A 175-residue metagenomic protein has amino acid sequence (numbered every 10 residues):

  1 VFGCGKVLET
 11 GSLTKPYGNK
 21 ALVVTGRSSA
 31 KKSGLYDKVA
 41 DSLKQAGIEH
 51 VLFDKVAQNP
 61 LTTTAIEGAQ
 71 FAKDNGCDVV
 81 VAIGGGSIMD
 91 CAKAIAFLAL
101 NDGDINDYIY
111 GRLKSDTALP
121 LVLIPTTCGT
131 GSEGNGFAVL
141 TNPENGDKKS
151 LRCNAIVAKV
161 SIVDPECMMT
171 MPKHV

Functional and structural regions predicted by a protein language model:
V1-F2, V51-D54, V81, C91 (+2 more regions): General beta-strand structural signal in soluble alpha/beta enzymes
V1-V79: ATP/NTP phosphate-donor binding region
K38-V39, E67-A69, I88-N101, G134-N135: Short Gly/Thr/Asp-enriched flexible loops that form oxyanion-binding sites at enzyme active sites
Q45, A57, F97-N106: Glycine- (often His-adjacent) and acidic-residue-rich active-site loop that binds/positions the CoA thioester
C77-I95, T126-S132: Glycine/serine-rich anion-binding loops at beta->alpha junctions that coordinate negatively charged ligand groups
L100-V175: A glycine/threonine-rich phosphate-anchoring loop and its flanking beta-alpha core in nucleotide/phosphate-binding
